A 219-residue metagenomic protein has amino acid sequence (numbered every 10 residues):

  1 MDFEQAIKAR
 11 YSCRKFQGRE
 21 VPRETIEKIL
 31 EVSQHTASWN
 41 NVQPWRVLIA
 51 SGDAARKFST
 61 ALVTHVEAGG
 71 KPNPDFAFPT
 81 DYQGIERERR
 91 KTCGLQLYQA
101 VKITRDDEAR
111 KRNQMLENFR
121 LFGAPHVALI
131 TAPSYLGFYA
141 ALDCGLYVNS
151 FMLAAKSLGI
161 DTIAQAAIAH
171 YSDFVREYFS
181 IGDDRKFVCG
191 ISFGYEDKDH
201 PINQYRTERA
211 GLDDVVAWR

Functional and structural regions predicted by a protein language model:
M1-R219: Acidic, surface-exposed loops and disordered segments
